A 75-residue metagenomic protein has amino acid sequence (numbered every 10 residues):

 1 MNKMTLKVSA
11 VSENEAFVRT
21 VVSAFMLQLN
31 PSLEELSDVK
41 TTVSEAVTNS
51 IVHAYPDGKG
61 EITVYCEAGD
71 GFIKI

Functional and structural regions predicted by a protein language model:
M1-T5, I51-I75: Conserved beta-strand-loop-beta-strand hairpin that lines the nucleotide-binding pocket of ATP/GTP-utilizing enzymes
K3-A16: STAS-typified acidic loop motif
A16-V18, K74: Short acidic, gly/pro-rich beta-turn/loop elements at beta-sheet edges and active-site/ligand-binding grooves
T20-S44: Conserved short strand/loop->alpha-helix "switch" segment adjacent to the catalytic nucleotide/phosphoryl-transfer site
S44, T48, V52: Short alpha-helix lining the ATP-binding pocket of the histidine-kinase-like ATPase
